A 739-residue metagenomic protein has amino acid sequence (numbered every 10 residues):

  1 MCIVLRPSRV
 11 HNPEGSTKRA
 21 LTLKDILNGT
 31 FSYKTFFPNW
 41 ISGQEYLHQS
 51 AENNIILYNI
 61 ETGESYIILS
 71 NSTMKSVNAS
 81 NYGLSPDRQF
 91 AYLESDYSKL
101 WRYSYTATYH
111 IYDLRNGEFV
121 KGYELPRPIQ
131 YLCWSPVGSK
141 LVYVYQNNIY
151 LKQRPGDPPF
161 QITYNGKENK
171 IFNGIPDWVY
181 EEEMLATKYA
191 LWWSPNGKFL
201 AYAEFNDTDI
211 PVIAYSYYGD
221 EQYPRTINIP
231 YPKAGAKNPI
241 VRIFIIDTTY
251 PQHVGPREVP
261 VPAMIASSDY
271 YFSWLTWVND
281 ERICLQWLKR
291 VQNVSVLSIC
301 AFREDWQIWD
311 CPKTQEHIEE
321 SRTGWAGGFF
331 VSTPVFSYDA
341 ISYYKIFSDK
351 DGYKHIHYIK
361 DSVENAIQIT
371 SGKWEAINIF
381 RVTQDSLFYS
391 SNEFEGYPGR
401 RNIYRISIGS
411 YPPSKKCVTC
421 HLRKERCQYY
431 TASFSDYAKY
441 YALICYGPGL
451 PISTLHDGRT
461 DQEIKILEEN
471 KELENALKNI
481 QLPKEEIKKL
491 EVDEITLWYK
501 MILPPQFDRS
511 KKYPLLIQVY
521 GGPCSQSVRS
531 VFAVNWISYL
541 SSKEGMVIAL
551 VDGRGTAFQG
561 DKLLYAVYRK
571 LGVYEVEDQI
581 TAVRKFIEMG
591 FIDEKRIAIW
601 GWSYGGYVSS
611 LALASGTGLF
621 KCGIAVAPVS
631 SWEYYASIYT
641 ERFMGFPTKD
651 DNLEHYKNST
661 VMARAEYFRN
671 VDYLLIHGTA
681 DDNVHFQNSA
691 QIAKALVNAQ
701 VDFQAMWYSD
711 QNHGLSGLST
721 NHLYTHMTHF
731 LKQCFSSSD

Functional and structural regions predicted by a protein language model:
M1-Y440, Y446-P451, V528-R529: Beta-propeller folds
P211-V212, F272-W274, L288, C417-D739: Serine-hydrolase catalytic core recognition
